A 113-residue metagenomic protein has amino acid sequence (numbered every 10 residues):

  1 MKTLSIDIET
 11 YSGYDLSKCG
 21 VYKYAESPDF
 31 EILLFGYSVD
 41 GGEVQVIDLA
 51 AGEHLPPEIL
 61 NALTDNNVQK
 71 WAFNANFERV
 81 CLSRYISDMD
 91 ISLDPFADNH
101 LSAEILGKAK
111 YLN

Functional and structural regions predicted by a protein language model:
K2-S5, T10, D15-C19, K23-N113: Conserved DEDDh/DEDDy metal-dependent 3′-5′ exonuclease domain
